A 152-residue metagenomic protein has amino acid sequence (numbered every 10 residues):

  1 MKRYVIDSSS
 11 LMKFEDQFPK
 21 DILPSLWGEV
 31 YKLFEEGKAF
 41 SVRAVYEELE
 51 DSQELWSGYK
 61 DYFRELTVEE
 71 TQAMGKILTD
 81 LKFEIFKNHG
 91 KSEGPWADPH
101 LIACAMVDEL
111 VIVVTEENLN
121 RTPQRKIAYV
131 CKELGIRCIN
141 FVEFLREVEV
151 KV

Functional and structural regions predicted by a protein language model:
R3-D108, N120-R121, R125: Active-site-proximal, substrate-binding regions of enzyme catalytic domains and RNA-binding/basic surfaces
E15, L119-V152: Acidic, PIN/NYN-like endoribonuclease modules and their adjacent C-terminal/linker elements
D108-E109, L134: Helix C-cap/helix->beta junction micro-motif
V111-I112, R137: Residue-level detector of anion-binding/catalytic polar loops
I112-N118: Extracellular/luminal Protease-associated
